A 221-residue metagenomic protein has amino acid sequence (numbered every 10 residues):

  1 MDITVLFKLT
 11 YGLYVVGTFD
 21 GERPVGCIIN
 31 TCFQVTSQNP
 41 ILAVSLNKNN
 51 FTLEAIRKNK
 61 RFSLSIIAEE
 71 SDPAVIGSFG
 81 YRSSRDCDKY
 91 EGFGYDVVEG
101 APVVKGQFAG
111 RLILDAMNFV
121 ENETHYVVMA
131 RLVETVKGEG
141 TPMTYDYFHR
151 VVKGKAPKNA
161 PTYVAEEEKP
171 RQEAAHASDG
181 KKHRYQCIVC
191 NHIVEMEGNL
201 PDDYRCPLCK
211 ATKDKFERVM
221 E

Functional and structural regions predicted by a protein language model:
M1-K182, V189: Basic, polyanion-binding surface patches
H176-S178, R218-E221: Short, intrinsically disordered terminal segments enriched in charged and Pro/Gly residues
K182-R184, D203: Residues immediately within or flanking Cys/His clusters that coordinate Zn2+ in small zinc-binding modules
C187-C190, C206-C209: Short cysteine-rich clusters marking metal-coordination/redox-active sites
C190-M196: Short Cys/His-rich zinc-binding micro-motifs
M196-E197, K213-R218: Short, non-ligating residues that shape and space the ligands of small metal-coordination modules and catalytic
M196-R205: Short linker/helix segments within small regulatory modules
